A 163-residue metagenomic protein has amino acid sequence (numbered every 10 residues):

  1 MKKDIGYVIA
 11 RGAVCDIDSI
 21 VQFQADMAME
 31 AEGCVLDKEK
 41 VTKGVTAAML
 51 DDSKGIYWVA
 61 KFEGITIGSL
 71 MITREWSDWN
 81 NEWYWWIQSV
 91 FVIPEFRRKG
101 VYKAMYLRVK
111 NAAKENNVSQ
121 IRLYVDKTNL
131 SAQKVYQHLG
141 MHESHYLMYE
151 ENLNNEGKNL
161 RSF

Functional and structural regions predicted by a protein language model:
Y7-Q22: A short beta-loop-alpha structural element at the N-terminal edge of CoA-dependent acyl/N-acetyltransferase catalytic
A25-A47: Conserved GNAT-fold acetyl-CoA-binding loop/helix
A47-V59: A short helix-loop-beta-strand connector motif used in the catalytic cores of GNAT acetyltransferases and, in some
V59, I65-R74, F91: Conserved beta-strand in the GNAT
A60, R98-K103: Glycine-rich acyl-CoA binding loop
V90-R97: A short, internal acetyl-CoA/4′-phosphopantetheine-binding micro-motif in the GNAT/acyltransferase core
K103, L107, K127-L147, E151: Conserved active-site alpha-helix within GNAT-family acetyltransferase domains
A113-Y124: Conserved GNAT acetyl-CoA-binding A-motif
